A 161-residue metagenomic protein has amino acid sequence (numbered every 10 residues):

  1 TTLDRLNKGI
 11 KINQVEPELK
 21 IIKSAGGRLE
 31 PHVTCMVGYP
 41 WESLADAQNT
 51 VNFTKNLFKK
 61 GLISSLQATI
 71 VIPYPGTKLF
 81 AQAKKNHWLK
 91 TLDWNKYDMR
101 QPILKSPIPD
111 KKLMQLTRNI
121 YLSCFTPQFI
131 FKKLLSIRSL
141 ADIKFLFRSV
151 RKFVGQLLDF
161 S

Functional and structural regions predicted by a protein language model:
T1-R138: A structural motif corresponding to the C-terminal lobe/cap of the Radical SAM core domain
L122-S161: Membrane-proximal basic amphipathic "stem/tether" segments
